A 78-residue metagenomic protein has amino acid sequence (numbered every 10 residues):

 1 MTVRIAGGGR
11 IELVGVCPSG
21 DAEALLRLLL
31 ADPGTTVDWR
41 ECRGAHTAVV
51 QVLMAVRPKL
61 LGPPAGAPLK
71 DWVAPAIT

Functional and structural regions predicted by a protein language model:
M1-T78: STAS-like cytosolic regulatory interaction modules
